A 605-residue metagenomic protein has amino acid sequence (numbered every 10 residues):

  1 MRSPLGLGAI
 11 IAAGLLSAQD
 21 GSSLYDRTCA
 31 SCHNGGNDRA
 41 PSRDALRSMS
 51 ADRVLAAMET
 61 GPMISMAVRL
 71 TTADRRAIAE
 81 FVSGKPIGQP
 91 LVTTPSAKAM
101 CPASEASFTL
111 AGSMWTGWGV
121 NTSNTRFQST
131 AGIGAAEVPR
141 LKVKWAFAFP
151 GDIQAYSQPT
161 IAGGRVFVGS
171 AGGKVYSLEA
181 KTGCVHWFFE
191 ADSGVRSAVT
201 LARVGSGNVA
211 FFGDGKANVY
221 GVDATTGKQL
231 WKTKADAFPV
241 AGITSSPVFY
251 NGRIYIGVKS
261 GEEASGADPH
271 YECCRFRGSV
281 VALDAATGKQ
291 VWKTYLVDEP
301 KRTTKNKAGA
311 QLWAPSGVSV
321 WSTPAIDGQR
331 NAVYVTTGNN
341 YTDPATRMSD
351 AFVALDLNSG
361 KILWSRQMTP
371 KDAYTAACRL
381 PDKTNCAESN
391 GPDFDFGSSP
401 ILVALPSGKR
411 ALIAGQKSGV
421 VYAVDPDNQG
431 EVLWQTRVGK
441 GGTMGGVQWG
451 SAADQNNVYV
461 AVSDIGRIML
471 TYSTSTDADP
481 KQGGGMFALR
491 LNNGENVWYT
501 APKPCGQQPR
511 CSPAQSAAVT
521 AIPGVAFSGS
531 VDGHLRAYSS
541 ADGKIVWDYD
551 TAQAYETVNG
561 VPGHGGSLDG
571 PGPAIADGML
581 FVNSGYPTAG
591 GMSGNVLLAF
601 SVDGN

Functional and structural regions predicted by a protein language model:
M1-G8: Bacterial N-terminal signal peptides that target proteins for export
A13-L24, P102-A103: Electrostatic cytochrome c docking/interface patches
Q19-G35: Sequence/structural segment immediately N-terminal to covalent heme-attachment motifs in c-type and related
S31, R39-G88, A332: Extracytoplasmic electron-transfer domains, predominantly the class I c-type cytochrome c fold
A40, T122-Q128, G151-S157, Y176 (+1 more regions): Short, solvent-exposed loop/turn elements at domain surfaces
S96-K144, L296, K301: Blade/loop signatures of beta-propeller domains
Q128-A136, R140-I161, V166-F167, F189: Asp/Glu-centered strand-loop micro-motifs enriched in Gly/Pro and often flanked by an aromatic residue
A136-P150, V175-V195, L201-G207, F211-A241 (+7 more regions): Extracytoplasmic/lumenal domain signature
